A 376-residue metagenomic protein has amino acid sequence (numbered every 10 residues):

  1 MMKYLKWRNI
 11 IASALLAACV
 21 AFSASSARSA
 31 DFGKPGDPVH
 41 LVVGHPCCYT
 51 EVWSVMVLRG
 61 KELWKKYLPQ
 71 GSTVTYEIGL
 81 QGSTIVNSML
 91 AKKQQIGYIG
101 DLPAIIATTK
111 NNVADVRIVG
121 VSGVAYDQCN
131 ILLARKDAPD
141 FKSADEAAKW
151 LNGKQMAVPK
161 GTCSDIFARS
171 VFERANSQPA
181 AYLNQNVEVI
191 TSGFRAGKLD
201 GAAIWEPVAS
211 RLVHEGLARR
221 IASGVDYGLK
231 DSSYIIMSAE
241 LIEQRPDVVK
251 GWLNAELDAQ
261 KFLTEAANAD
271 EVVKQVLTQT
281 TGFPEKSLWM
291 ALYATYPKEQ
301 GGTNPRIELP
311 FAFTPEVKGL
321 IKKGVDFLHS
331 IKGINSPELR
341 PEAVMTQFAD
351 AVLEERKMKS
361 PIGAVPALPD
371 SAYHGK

Functional and structural regions predicted by a protein language model:
M2-A14: Bacterial N-terminal signal peptides that target proteins for export
A12-S23: Bacterial N-terminal signal peptides
S25-S29: Sec/Tat signal peptide C-region and signal peptidase I cleavage site
A30-Q185, D200-E206, L229, L368-P369 (+1 more regions): Short, glycine-/small- and polar/acidic-enriched structural segments that line small-molecule recognition paths
Y182-L183, V187-E285: Pocket-lining segment of extracytoplasmic ligand-binding domains
E243-N335: Secondary-structure end/capping motifs
L320-K376: Conserved C-terminal helix/tail region of periplasmic/extracytoplasmic solute-binding proteins
